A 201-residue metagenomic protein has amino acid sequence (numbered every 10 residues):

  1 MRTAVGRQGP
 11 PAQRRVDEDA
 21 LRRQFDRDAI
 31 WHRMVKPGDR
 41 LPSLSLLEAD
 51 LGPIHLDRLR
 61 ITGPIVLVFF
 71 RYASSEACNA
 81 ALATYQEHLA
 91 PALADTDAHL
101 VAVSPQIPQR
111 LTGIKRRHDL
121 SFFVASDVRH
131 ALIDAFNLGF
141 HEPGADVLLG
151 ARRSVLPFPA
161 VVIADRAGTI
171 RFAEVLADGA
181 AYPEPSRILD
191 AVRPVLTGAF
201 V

Functional and structural regions predicted by a protein language model:
M1-V201: Chalcogenol-based redox active-site neighborhoods
